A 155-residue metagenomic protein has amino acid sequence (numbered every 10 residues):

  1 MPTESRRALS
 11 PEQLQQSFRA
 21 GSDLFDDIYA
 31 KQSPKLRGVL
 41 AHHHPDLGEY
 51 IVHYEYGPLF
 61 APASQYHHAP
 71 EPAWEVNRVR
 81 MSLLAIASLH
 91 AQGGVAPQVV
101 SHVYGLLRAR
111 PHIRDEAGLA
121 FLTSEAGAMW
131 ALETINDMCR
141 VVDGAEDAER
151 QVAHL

Functional and structural regions predicted by a protein language model:
M1-V76, T134-L155: Acidic, glycine/proline-rich low-complexity segments that act as flexible tails and inter-domain linkers
N77-M81, I86-A87, V95, V99-L155: Alpha-helical oligomerization segments
H90: Extended ligand-binding clefts on enzyme/binding-domain cores
